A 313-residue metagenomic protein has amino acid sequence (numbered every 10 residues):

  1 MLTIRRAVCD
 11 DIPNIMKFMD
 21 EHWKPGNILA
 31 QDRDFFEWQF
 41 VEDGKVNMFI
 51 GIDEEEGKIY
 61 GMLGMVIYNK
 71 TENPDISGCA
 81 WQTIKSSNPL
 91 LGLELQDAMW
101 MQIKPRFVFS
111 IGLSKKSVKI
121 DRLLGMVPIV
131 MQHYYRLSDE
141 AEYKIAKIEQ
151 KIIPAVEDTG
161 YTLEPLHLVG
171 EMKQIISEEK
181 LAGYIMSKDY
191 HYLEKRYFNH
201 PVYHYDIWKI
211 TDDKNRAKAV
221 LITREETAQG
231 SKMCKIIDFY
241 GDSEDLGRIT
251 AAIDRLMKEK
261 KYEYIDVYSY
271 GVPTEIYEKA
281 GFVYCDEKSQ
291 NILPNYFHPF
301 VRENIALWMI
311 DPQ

Functional and structural regions predicted by a protein language model:
M1-I4: Extreme N-terminal starter segment of soluble prokaryotic enzymes
A7, W81-T83, F239: Hydrophobic adenine-recognition pocket in adenosine-nucleotide-binding enzymes
A7-D75, R122-I237: Amide-forming acyltransferase catalytic core, primarily the GNAT-like/NAT-type and related acyltransferase folds
M62, Q82-T83, T162-H167, V272 (+2 more regions): A short, terminal or domain-edge coil/loop segment
I67-K70, R106-D158, I222-Q313: Active-site/acyl-donor-binding loops of N-acyltransferases
D75-W81, L95-I103, S110-R122: Hydrophobic, well-ordered secondary-structure scaffolds
A80-Q102, E244-L256: Conserved acetyl-CoA-binding loop-helix of GNAT-fold acetyltransferases
T83-S87, F109, L181, G241: Conserved aromatic-histidine-acidic binding/catalytic patches
